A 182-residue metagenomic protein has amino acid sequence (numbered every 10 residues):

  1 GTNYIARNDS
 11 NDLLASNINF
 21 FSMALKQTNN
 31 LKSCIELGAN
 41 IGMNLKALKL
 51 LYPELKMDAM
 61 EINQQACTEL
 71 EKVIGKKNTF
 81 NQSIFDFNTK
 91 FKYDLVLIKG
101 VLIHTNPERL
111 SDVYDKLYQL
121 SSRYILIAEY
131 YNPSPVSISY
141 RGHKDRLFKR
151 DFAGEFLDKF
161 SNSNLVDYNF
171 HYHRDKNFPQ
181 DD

Functional and structural regions predicted by a protein language model:
G1-F91, E108-Q119, R123-D182: Class I (Rossmann-like) S-adenosyl-L-methionine-dependent methyltransferase catalytic domain, capturing the SAM-binding
L97: A conserved beta-strand element that flanks and buttresses the S-adenosyl-L-methionine
V101: Hydrophobic adenine-recognition pocket in adenosine-nucleotide-binding enzymes
